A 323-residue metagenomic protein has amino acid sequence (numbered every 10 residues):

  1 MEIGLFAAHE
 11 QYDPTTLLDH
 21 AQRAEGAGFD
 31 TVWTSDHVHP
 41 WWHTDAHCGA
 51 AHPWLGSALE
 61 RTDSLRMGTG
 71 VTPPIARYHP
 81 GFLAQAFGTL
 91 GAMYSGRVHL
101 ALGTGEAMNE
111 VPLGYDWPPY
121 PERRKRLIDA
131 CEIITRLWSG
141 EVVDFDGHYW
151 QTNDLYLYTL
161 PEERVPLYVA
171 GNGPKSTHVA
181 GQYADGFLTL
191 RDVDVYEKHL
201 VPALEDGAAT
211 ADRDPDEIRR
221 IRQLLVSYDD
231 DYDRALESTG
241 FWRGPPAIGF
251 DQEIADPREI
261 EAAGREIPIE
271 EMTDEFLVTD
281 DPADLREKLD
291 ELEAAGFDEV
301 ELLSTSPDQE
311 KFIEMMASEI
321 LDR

Functional and structural regions predicted by a protein language model:
M1-R323: Active-site-adjacent structural elements that line small-molecule/cofactor binding pockets in enzymes
